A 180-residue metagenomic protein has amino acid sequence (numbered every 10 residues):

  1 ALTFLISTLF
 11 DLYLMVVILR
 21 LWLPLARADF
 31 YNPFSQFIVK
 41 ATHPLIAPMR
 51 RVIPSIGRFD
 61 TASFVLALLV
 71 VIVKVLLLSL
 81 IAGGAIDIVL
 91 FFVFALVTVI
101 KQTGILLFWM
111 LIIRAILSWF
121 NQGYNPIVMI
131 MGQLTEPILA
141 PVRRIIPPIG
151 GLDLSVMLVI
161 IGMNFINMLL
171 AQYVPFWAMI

Functional and structural regions predicted by a protein language model:
A1-I180: Selective transmembrane helix interface/packing segments
